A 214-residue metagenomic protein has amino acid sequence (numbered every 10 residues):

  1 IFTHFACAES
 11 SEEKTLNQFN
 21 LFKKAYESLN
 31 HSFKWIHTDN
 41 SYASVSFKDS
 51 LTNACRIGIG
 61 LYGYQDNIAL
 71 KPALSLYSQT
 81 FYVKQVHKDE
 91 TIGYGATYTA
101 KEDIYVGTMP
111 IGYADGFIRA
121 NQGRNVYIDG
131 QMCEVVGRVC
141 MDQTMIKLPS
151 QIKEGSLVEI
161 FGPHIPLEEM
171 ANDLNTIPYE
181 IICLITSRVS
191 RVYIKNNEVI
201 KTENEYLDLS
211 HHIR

Functional and structural regions predicted by a protein language model:
F2-Q79, V83-H87, L148, T202: Active-site loop/helix belt of alpha/beta enzymes
H87-R214: C-terminal accessory subdomain/extension
